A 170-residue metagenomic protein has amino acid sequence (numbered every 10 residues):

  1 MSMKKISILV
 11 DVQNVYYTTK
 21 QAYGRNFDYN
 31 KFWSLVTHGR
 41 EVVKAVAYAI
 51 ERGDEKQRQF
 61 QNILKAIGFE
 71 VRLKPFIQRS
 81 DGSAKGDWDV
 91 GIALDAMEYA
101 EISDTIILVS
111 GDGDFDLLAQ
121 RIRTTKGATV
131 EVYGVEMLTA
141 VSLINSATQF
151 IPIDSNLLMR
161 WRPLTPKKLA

Functional and structural regions predicted by a protein language model:
M1-W88, T129, T139: Domain-level signal for Mg2+-assisted phosphodiester chemistry and nucleotide/NA-binding surfaces in nucleic-acid
G53-A170: Nuclease catalytic cores that cleave nucleic-acid phosphodiester bonds, predominantly acidic two-metal-ion
